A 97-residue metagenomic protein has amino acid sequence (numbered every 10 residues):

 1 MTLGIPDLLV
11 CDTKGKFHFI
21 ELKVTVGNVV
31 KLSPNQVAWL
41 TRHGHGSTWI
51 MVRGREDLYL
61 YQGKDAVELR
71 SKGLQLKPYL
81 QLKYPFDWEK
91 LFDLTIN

Functional and structural regions predicted by a protein language model:
M1, T13, N97: Acidic-basic catalytic patches of nuclease active cores, encompassing PD-(D/E)XK and other metal-cofactor nuclease
G4: Beta-rich catalytic cores
L8-V10, G15-V26: Conserved catalytic cores of phosphodiester-cleaving nucleases, focusing on short active-site segments
T25-H43: Mg2+/Mn2+-dependent nuclease catalytic core
S33, Y61-D65, Y84: Helix N-cap / beta->alpha transition motif
H43-E68: Nucleic-acid nuclease catalytic cores
E68-Q75: Short, intrinsically disordered terminal segments enriched in charged and Pro/Gly residues
Q75-N97: Charged phosphate-binding loop/patch that engages nucleotide di/tri-phosphates or the phosphate backbone of nucleic
